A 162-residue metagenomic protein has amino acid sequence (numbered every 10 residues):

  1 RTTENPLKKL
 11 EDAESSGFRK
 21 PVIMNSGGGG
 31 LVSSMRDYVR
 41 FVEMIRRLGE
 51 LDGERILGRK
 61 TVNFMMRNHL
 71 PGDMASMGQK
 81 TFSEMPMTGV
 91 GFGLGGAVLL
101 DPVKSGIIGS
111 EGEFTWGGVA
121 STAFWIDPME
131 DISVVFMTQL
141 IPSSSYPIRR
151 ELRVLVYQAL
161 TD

Functional and structural regions predicted by a protein language model:
R1-I108: Short, surface-exposed loop or secondary-structure junction motifs that flank catalytic or metal-binding residues
I23, W116-G118: Short, glycine/acidic-rich beta->alpha junctions
L31, G96, F114, V134-F136: Well-ordered beta-strand positions enriched in small/hydrophobic/aromatic, beta-favoring residues
A97-L99, T115, Y157: Residues in well-ordered beta-strands of folded domains
E113, A120-M129: Short, surface-exposed beta-strand/loop micro-motifs that present aromatic residues
F124-W125, D131-L140: Short, well-ordered beta-strand elements
Q139-D162: Generic C-terminus detector
